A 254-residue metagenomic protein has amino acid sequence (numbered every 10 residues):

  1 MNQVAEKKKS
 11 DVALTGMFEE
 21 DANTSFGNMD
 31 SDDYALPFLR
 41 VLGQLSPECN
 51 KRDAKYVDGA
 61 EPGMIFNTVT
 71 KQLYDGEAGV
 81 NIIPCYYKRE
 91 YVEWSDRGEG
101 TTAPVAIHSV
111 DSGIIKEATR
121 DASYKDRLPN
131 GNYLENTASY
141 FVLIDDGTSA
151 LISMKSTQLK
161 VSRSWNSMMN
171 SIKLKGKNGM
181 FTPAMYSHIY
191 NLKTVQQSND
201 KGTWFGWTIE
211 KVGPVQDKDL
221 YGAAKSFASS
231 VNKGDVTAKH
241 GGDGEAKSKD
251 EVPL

Functional and structural regions predicted by a protein language model:
M1-S149, N199-D200, G206, P214-Q216 (+1 more regions): OB-fold ssDNA-binding interfaces and closely related basic DNA-contact patches used across DNA replication/repair
G16, R163, S167-L174, G222 (+1 more regions): Charged/polar, solvent-exposed surface patches and flexible loops
P84-Y87, D200-L254: Long, highly charged low-complexity segments enriched in Glu/Asp and Lys/Arg with interspersed Ser/Thr
E135-V212: Extended serine/threonine-enriched, polar tracts that run as long, contiguous segments within proteins
